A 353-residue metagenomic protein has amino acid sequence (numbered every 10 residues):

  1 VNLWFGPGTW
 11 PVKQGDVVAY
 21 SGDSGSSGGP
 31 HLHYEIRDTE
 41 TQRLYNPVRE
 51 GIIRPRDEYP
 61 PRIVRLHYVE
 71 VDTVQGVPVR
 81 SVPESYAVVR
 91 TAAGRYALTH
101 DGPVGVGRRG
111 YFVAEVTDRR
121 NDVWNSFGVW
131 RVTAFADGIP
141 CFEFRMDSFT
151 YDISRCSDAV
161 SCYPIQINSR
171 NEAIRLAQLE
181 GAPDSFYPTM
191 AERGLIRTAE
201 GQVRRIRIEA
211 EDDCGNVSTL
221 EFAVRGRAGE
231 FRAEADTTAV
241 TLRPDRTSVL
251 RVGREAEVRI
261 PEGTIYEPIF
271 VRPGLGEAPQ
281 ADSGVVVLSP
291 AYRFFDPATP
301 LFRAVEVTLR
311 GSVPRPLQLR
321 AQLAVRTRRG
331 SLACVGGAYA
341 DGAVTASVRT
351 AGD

Functional and structural regions predicted by a protein language model:
V1-G8, G76, R90-H100, G128 (+2 more regions): Exoplasmic/lumenal beta-rich domain surfaces
V1-W10, D16, E35-V106, Y111-V113 (+3 more regions): Acidic, glycine-rich catalytic/binding loops that coordinate metals and/or anionic ligands
D16-H31: Flexible, gly/ser-rich surface segments that form the specificity/activation loops bordering the active-site cleft
W130, D213-T237: Short beta-strand elements
E234-D236, L242-D245, L275-R328: Proteolytic processing hotspots in large secreted/extracellular or virion-associated proteins and select intracellular
A343-D353: C-terminal beta-strand-rich structural cap/linker in extracellular carbohydrate-active enzymes
